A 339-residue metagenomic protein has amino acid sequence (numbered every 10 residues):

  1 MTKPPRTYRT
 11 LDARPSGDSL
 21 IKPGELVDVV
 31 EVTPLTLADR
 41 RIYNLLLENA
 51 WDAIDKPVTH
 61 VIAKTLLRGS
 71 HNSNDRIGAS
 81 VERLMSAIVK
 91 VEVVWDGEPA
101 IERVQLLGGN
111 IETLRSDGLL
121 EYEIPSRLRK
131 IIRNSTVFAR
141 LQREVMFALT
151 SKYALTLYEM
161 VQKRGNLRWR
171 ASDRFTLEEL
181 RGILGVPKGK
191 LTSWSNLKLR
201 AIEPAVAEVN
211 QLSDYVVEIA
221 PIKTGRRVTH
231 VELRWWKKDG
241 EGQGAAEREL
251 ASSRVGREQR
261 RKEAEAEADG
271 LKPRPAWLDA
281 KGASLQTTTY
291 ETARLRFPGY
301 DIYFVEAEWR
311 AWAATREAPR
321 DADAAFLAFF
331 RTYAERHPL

Functional and structural regions predicted by a protein language model:
M1-D279, Q286-T292, A307, A311-L339: Charged, alpha-helix-forming regions
E291-Y300: Short, mixed-charge amphipathic alpha-helical segments
Y303-F304: Intrinsically disordered, low-complexity Ser/Thr/Pro-enriched regulatory regions of arrestins/alpha-arrestins
